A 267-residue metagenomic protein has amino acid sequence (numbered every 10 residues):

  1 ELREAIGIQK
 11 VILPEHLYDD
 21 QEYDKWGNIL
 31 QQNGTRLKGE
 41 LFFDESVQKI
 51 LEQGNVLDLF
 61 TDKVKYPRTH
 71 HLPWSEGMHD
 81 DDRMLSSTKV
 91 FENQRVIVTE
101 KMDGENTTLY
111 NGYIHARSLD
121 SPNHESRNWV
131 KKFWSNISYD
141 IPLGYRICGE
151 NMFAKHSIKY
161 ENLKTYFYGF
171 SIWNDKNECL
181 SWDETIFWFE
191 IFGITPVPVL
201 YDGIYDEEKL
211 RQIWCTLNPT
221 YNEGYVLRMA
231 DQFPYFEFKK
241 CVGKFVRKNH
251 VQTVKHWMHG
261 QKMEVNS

Functional and structural regions predicted by a protein language model:
E1-S267: Core nucleotide-handling region used for phosphoryl-transfer chemistry
